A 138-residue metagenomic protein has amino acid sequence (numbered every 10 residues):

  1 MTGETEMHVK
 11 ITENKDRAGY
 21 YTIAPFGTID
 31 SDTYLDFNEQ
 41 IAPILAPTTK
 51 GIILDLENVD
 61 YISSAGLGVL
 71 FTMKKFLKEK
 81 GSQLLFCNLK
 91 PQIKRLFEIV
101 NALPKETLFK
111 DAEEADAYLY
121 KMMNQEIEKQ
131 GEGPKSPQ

Functional and structural regions predicted by a protein language model:
G3-E39, L56: STAS-typified acidic loop motif
I11-T12, G51, Y120-K121: Short leucine-rich amphipathic alpha-helices used at interfaces
T28-E106: Amphipathic alpha-helical interaction surfaces in cytosolic regulatory modules
T107-D111: Short acidic-hydrophobic, aromatic-tinged amphipathic segments that line or gate anion-handling sites
L119-I127: Short, surface-exposed amphipathic charged segments that create phosphate/polyanion-binding patches used for binding
E126-Q138: CheY-like receiver
